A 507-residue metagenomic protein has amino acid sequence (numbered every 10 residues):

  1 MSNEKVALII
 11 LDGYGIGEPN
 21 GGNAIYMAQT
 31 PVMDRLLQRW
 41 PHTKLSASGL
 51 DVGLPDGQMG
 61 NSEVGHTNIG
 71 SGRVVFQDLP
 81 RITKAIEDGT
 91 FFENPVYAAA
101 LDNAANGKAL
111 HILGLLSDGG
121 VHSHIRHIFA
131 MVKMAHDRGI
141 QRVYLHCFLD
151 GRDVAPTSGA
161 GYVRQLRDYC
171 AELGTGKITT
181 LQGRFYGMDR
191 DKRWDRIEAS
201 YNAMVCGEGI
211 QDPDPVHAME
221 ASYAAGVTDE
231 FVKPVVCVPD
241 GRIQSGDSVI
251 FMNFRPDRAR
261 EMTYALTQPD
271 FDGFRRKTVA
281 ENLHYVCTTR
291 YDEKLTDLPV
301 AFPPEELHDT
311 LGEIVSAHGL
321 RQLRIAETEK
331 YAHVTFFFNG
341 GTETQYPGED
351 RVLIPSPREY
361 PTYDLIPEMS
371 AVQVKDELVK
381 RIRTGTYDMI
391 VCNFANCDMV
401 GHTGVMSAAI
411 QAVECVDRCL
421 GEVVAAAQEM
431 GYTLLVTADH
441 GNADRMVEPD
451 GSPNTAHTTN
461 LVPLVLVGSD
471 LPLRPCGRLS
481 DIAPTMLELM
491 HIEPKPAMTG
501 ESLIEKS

Functional and structural regions predicted by a protein language model:
M1-S507: Feature captures the catalytic ectodomains and active-site-proximal regions of enzymes that hydrolyze or transfer
